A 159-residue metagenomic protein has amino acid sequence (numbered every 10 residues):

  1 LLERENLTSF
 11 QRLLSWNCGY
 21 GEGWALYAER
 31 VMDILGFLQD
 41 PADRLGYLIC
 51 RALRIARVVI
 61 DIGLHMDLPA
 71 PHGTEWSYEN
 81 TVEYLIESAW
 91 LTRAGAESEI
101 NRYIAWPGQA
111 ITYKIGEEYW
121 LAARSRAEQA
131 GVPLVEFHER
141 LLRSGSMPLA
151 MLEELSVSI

Functional and structural regions predicted by a protein language model:
L1-I159: N-terminal maturation segment of proteins
